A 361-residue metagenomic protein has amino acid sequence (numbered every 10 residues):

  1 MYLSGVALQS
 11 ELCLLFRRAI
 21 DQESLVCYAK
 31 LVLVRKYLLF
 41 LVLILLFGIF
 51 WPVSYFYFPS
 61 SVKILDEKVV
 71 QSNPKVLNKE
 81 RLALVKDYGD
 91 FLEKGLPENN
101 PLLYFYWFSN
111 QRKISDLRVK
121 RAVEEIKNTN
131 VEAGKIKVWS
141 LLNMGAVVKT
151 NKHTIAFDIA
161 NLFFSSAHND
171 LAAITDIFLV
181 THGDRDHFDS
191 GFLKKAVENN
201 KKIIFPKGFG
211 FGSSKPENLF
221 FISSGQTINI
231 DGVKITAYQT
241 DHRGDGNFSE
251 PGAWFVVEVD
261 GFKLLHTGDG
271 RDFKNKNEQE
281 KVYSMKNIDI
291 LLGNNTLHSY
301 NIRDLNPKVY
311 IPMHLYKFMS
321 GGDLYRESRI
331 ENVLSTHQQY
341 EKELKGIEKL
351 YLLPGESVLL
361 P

Functional and structural regions predicted by a protein language model:
L3, L8, L14-R17, Q22-L25: Short hydrophobic targeting helices and cationic amphipathic motifs that mediate membrane/organellar targeting
Y37-L141, A146-I177, F188, A196-G208 (+5 more regions): Metallo-beta-lactamase
W51, Y55-P59, E217-D231, S249 (+2 more regions): Binuclear metal-ion centers of metallo-dependent hydrolases, dominated by the metallo-beta-lactamase
V148, H182, I235, D269 (+1 more regions): Divalent metal-coordination and catalytic microenvironments
A160-F164, N169-D170, D241-N306: Active-site-proximal loop/helix segments of hydrolase catalytic cores
D176-I177, T181-H187, H314: Histidine-centered divalent metal-coordination motifs
G208-K215, Y300, M319-G322: Short, charged/polar "capping" segments at the starts of alpha-helices and the immediately preceding loops
